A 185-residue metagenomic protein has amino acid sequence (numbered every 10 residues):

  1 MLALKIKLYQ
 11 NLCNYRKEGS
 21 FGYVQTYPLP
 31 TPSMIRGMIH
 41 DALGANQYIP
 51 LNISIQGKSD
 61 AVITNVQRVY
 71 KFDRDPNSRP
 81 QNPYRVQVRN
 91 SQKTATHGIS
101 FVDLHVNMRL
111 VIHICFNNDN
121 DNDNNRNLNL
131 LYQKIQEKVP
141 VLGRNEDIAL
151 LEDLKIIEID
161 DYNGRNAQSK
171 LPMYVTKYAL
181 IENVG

Functional and structural regions predicted by a protein language model:
M1, P30-M34, R126: N-terminal amphipathic/basic helix or basic patch
M1, V24, G143-E146: Feature marking protein-protein/ligand interface regions
M1-S20: N-terminal, Lys/Arg- and Ser/Thr-rich interaction peptides
A3, P50-N52, N107-R109: Extracellular structured ligand-interaction cores
L8-Q10, G57, I114-F116: Short, structured patches in soluble enzyme cores that scaffold and shape functional sites
G19-R85: Glycine/small-residue-rich interface belts in oligomeric ring/scaffold proteins and their assembly partners
V62-G185: Internal, well-folded beta-alpha domain core
